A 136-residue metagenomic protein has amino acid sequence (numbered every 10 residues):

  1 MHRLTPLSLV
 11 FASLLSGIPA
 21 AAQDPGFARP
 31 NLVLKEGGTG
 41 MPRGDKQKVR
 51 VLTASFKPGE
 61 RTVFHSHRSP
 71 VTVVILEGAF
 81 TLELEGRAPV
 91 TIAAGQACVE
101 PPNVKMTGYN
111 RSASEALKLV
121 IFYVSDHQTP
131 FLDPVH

Functional and structural regions predicted by a protein language model:
M1-L4: Positively charged n-region of N-terminal signal peptides that target proteins for export
P6-G17: Bacterial N-terminal signal peptides
I18-A22: Sec/Tat signal peptide C-region and signal peptidase I cleavage site
F27-F64, F122: A short glycine-rich, His/Asp/Glu-containing loop-to-beta-strand
R61-V63, T81, C98, P102-Y109 (+1 more regions): Histidine-centered metal-chelating micro-motifs
H67-G86, Q96: Glycine- and acidic-residue-biased ligand/ion/polar-headgroup-sensing regions
G86-N103: Short acidic-glycine-tyrosine-enriched beta hairpin
P89, N103-Q128: Ligand-binding loop in jelly-roll beta-barrel domains
